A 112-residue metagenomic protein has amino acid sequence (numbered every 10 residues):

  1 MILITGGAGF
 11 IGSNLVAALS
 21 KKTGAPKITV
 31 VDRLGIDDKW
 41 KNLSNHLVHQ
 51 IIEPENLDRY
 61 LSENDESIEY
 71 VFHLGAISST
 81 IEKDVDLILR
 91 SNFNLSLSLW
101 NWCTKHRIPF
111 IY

Functional and structural regions predicted by a protein language model:
M1, A25-K27, P109: Residues at the starts of beta-strands that form the adenosine-phosphate
I2-K22: N-terminal Rossmann NAD(P)H-binding glycine-rich loop of SDR-like oxidoreductase domains
V30-L57: Glycine-rich phosphate-binding loop and adjoining beta1-alpha1-beta2 segment of Rossmann-like nucleotide-binding folds
N45, P54-S91: NAD(P)H-binding glycine-rich loop region in Rossmannoid oxidoreductase-like domains and their noncatalytic homologs
Y70-H73, S98-Y112: Conserved Rossmann-fold NAD(P)-dependent oxidoreductase catalytic core, especially the SDR/UDP-sugar
F93-L97: Conserved active-site region of classical short-chain dehydrogenase/reductase
